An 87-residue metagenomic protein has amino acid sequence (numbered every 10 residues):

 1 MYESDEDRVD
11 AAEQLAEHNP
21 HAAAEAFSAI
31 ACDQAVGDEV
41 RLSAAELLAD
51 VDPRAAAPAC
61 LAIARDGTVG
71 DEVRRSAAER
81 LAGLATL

Functional and structural regions predicted by a protein language model:
M1, A29-V36, R65-G70: Solenoid-like repeat scaffolds
E6-P20, A29, E39-P53, D71-L87: Structural detector for internal amphipathic alpha-helices that build alpha-solenoid repeat scaffolds
A26-S28, A59-L61: Buried hydrophobic core positions in alpha-solenoid tandem helical repeats
